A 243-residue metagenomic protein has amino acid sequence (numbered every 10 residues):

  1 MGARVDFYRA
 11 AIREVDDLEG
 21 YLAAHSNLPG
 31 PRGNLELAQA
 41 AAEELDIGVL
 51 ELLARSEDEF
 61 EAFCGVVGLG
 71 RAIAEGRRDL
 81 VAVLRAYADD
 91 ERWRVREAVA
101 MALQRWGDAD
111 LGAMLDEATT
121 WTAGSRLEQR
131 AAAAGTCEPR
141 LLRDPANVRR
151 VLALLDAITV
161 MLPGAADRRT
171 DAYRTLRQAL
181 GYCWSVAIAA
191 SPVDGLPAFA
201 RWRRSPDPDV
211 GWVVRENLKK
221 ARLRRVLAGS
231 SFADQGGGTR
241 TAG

Functional and structural regions predicted by a protein language model:
M1-F63, V67-A72, W212-G243: N-terminal alpha-helical scaffold/docking segments in eukaryotic complex subunits
R9, R13-A23, A42-A54, A74-A86 (+4 more regions): Amphipathic alpha-helical scaffolding segments comprising HEAT/armadillo-like alpha-solenoid repeats
G30, E57-D58, E91-R92, G124-L127 (+2 more regions): Short inter-helical turns and helix N-cap capping residues of alpha-solenoid HEAT/ARM repeat scaffolds
L37, G65, V99, A132-A133 (+2 more regions): Conserved hydrophobic register position within alpha-solenoid helical repeats
A41, L45, L69-I73, L103-G107 (+6 more regions): Alpha-solenoid repeat junctions
F60, C64-D110: Hydrophobic alpha-helical segments and helix pairs
R94-A133: Hydrophobic, well-structured mid-protein blocks that either form specific transmembrane helices
L141, A153, A157-G229: Extended alpha-helical scaffolding segments
